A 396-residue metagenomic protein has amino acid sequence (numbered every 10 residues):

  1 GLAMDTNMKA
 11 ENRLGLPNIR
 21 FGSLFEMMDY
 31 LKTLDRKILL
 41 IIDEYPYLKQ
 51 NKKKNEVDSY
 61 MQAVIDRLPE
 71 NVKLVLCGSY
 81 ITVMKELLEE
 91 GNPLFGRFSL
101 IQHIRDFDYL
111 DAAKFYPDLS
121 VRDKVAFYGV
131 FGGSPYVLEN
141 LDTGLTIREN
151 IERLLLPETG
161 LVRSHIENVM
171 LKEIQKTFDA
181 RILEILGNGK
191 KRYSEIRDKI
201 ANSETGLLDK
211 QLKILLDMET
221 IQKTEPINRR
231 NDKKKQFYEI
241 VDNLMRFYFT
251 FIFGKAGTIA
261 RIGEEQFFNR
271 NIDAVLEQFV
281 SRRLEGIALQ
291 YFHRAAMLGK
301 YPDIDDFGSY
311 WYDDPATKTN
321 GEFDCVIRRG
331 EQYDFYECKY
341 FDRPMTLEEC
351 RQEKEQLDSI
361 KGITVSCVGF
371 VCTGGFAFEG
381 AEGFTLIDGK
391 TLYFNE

Functional and structural regions predicted by a protein language model:
G1-L16: Conserved NTP-binding/hydrolysis module of P-loop NTPases
R13-I41, L48-N51, Q62-E70: Mid-core helix/loop region of P-loop NTP-binding domains shared across ATPases and GTPases
D43-E44, L76-T82, S134, V371-G375 (+1 more regions): A short beta-strand-to-loop transition that corresponds to the Sensor-1 phosphate-sensing loop of AAA+ P-loop ATPases
Y47, K53, M61-G91: Sensor-1/coupling segment of RecA-like P-loop NTPase cores
M84-A180, G187: Interdomain motor-coupling "hinge/lid" segment immediately C-terminal to the ATP-binding subdomain of NTP-driven enzymes
T143, R148-N320: Accessory nucleic acid-recognition modules appended to NTPase machines
F292, F323-R343, E353, V368: Conserved catalytic cores of phosphodiester-cleaving nucleases, focusing on short active-site segments
G369-E396: Domain-level recognition of nuclease-like catalytic cores that cleave nucleotide substrates
